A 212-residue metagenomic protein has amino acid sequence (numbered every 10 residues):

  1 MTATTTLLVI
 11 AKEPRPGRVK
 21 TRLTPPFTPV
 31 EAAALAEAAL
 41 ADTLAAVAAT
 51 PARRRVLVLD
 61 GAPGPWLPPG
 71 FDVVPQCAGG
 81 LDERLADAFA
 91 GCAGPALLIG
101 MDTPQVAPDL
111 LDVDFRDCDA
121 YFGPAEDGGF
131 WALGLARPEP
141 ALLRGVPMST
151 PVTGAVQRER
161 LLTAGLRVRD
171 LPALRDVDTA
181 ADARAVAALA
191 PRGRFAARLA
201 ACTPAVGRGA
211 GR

Functional and structural regions predicted by a protein language model:
M1-R22: N-terminal nucleotide-binding beta1-loop-alpha1 segment
I10-R15, G61, E126-G128: Short glycine-enriched loops at secondary-structure junctions
A34-A52: A short, N-terminal amphipathic alpha-helix
P51-D72: Acidic donor-binding segment of Leloir-type glycosyltransferases
L67-L97, T150-T153: Short phosphate-binding loop-to-helix
Q105-F130: Conserved donor-nucleotide/metal-binding helix-loop-beta segment in metal-dependent transferases, i.e., the alpha-helix
A136-L161: Short, glycine-/small-residue-rich phosphate/pyrophosphate-handling segment
E159-R212: Conserved alpha/beta core of the MobA/IspD/sugar-nucleotide pyrophosphorylase nucleotidyltransferase superfamily
